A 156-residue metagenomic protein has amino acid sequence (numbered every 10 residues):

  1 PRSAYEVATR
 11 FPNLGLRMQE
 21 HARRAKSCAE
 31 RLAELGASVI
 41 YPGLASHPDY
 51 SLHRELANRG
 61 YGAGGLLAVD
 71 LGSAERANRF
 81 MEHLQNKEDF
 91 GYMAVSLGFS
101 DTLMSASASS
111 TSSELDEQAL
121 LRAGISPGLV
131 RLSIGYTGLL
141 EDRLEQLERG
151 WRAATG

Functional and structural regions predicted by a protein language model:
P1-N78: Structural motif of enzymes handling amino- and sulfur-group chemistry
S3, M93-A108: FAD-binding core of FAD-dependent oxidoreductases, characterized by glycine-rich FAD pyrophosphate-binding loops
S27-A33, E88-D89, L140-E145: Short amphipathic alpha-helical segments with coiled-coil-like heptad repeat character
A57-R59, D89, M93, L121: Short Gly/Pro-enriched turn/cap motifs at secondary-structure boundaries
A63-G65, G98-S100, S126-G128: A generic structural signal for well-ordered coil/turn residues at beta-strand boundaries that shape enzyme active-site
A74-E75, T102-G156: PLP-dependent enzyme catalytic core of the Aspartate aminotransferase-like
L84-G98, R149-G156: A common structural junction motif
